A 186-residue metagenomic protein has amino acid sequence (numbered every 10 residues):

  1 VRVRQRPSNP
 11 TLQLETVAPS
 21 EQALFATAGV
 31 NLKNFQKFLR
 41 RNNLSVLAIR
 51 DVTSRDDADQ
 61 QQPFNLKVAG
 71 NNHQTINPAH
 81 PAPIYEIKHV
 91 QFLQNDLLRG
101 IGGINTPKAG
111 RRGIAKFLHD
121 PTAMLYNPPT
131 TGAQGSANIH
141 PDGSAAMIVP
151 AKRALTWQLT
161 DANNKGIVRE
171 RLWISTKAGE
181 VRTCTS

Functional and structural regions predicted by a protein language model:
V1-S186: Extended surface/linker regions that mediate inter-domain or inter-protein docking in multi-component redox
